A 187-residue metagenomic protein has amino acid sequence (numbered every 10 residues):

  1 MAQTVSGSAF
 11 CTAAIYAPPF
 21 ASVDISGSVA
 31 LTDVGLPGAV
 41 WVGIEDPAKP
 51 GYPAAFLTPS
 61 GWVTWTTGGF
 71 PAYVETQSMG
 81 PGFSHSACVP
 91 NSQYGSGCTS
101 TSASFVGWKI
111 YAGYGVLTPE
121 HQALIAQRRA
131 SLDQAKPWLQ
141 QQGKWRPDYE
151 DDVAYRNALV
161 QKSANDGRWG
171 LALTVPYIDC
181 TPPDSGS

Functional and structural regions predicted by a protein language model:
M1-F20, I178-S187: Short, compositionally biased P/S/T/A/G/V-rich stretches that sit at domain boundaries
P19-G27: Structural beta-strand segments of beta-rich domains
S22, G35-P37, F105-K109: Extracellular Ig-like/FN3 beta-sandwich strand-entry sites
S26-F56: Low-complexity, serine/threonine/proline/glycine-rich extracellular segments that form mucin-like
G68-G97: Aromatic sugar-binding surface patches on proteins that engage polysaccharides or sugar-phosphate polymers
S96-Y111: Short glycine/proline/serine/threonine-rich loop/turn segments at secondary-structure transition edges
G113-L117: Beta-strand-rich extracellular modules
T118-S187: Short beta-strand elements
